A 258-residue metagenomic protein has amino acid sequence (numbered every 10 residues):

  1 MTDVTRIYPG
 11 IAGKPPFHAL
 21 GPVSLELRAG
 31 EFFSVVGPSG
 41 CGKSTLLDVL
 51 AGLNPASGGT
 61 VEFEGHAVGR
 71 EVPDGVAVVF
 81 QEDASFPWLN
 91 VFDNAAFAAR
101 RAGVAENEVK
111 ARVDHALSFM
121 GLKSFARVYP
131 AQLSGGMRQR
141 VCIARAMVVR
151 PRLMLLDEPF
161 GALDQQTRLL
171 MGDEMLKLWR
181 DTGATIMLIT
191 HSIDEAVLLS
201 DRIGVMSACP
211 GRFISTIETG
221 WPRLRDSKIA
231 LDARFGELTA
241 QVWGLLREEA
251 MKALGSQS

Functional and structural regions predicted by a protein language model:
V36-P38: The feature captures the beta-strand-to-loop junction immediately N-terminal to the Walker
A51: Helix-to-loop junction immediately C-terminal to a conserved catalytic motif
G59-E71: Conserved ABC transporter NBD signature motif
L89-A96: Short coil-to-helix segment of the ABC ATPase nucleotide-binding domain corresponding to the Q-loop/switch region
E108-M120, Q241, L245: ABC nucleotide-binding domain "signature" region
V128-A131, V149: Conserved signature/switch motifs of ABC ATPase nucleotide-binding domains
I143: Hydrophobic anchor residue at the start of the ABC signature
